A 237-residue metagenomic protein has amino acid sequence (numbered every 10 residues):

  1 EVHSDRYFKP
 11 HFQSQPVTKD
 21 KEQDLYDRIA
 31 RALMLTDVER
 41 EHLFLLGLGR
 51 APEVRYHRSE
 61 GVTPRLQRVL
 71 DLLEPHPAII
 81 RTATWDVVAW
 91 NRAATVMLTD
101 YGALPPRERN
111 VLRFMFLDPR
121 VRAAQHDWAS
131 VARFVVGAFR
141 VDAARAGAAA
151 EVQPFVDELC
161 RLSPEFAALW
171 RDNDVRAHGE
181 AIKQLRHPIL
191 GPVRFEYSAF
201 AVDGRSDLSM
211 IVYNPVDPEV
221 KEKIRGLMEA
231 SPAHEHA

Functional and structural regions predicted by a protein language model:
V2-D20, A30: Recognition helix of helix-turn-helix/homeodomain-like DNA-binding domains that insert into the DNA major groove
V2-H3, Y26, G47-G49, H76 (+2 more regions): Functionally constrained cores in energy, signaling, and assembly domains
F8, H42, L185-I189: Small/flexible residues
P16, A30-L33, W85, E180: Short, flexible active-site loop motifs that bind/organize anionic cofactors or intermediates
P16, L33-D37, G102-P105, A146: Residues at alpha-helix boundaries and short interhelical turns
K21-G61: Short amphipathic recognition helices of helix-turn-helix/homeodomain-type DNA-binding modules
S59, P64-A237: Hydrophobic protein-protein interaction segments
